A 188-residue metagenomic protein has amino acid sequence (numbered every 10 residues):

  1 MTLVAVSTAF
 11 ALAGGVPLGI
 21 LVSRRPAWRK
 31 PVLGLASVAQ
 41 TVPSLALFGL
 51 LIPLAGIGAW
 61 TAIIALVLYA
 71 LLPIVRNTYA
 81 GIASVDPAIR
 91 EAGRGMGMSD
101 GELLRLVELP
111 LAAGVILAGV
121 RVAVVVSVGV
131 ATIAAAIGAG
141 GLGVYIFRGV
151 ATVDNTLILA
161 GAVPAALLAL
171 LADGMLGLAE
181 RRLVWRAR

Functional and structural regions predicted by a protein language model:
M1, A5, A9-P17, V67 (+3 more regions): Generic alpha-helical transmembrane segments of integral inner-membrane proteins, especially permease/transport modules
M1-L3, P17-L51, L66, I74-A80 (+1 more regions): Cytoplasmic-entry segments and transmembrane alpha-helices of multi-pass inner-membrane transporters
T2-V4, S44, F48-P73, A113 (+2 more regions): Loop-to-helix entry region at the N-terminal start of transmembrane alpha-helices in multi-pass membrane transporters
A5, L68, D100-I133, A160 (+2 more regions): Transmembrane alpha-helices
P26, A80-A83, P87, A118 (+1 more regions): C-terminal transmembrane helix and the adjacent membrane-cytosol boundary/short C-terminal tail of inner/organellar
K30-Q40, A80, S84-G95, V144-T152 (+2 more regions): Short amphipathic alpha-helical coupling elements at transmembrane boundaries
I52-P53, V130-L159, V163-A165, V184 (+1 more regions): Glycine-rich helix-loop "coupling/hinge" segments at transmembrane-helix boundaries in multipass transporters
N77-L117, V122, L142, I146: Short cytoplasmic-facing helical segments at TM-TM junctions of multi-pass membrane proteins
